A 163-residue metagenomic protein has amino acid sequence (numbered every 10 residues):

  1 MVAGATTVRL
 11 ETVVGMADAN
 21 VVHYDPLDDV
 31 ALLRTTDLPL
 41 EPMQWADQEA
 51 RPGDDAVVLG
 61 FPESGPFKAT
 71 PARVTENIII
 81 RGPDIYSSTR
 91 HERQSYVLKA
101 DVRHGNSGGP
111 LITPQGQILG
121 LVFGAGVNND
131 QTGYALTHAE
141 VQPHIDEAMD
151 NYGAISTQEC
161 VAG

Functional and structural regions predicted by a protein language model:
M1-K68, Y152, S156: Conserved active-site neighborhood of the chymotrypsin/trypsin-like protease fold
T36-E41, K68-Q158: Active-site region of chymotrypsin-like
C160-G163: Short, solvent-exposed mixed-charge patches
